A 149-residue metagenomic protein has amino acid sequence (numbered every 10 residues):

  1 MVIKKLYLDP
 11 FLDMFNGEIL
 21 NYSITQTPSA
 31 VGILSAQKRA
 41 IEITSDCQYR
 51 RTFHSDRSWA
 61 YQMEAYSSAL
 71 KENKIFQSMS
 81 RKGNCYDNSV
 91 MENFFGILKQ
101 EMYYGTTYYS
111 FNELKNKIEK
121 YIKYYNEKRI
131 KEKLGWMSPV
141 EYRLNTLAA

Functional and structural regions predicted by a protein language model:
M1-A149: Charged DNA-binding/catalytic regions of mobile-element recombinases
